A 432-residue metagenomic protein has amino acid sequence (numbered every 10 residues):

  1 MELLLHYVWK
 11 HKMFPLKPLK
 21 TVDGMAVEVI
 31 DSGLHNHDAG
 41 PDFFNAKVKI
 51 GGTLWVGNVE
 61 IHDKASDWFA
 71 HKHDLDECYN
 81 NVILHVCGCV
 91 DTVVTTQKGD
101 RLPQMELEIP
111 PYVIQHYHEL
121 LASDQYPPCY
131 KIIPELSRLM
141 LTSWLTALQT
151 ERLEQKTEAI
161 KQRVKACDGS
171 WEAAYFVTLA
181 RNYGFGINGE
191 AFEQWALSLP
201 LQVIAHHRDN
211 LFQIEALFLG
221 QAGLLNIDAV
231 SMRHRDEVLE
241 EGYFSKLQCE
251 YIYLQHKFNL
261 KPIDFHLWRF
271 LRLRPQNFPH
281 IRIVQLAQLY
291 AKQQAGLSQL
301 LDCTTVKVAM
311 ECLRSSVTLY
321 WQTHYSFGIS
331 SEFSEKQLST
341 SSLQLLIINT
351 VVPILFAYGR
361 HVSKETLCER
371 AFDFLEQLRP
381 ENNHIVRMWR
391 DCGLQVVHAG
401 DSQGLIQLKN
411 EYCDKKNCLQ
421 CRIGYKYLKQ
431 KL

Functional and structural regions predicted by a protein language model:
M1-E28: Short Lys/Arg-enriched alpha/beta "domain-start" segment
H37-K49: Catalytic centers of nucleases
K47-N58: Active-site beta-strand-loop-beta-strand hairpin of nuclease catalytic cores that positions key catalytic residues
V56-K64, H85-C87: Active-site ExK catalytic segment of metal-dependent nucleases
D74-C78: N-terminal nucleotide-handling cores and adjacent loading/scaffold lobes of large enzymes and macromolecular assemblies
V82, V86-W144: Compact, glycine/acidic-enriched structural inserts
Q149-G404, N417: Hydrophobic, aromatic-lined core segments that form the binding pocket/scaffold for planar heteroaromatic ligands
Q403-L432: Cysteine-cluster motifs in flexible loop/terminal segments that predominantly coordinate metals
